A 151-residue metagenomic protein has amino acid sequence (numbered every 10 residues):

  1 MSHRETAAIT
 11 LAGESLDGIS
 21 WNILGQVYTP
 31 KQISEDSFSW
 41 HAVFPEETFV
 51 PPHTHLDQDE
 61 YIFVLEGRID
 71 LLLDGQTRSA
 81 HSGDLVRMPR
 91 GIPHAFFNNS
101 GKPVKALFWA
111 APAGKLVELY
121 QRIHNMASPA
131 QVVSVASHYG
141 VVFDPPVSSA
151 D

Functional and structural regions predicted by a protein language model:
M1-F38, R122-D151: A short, N-terminal "cap"/entry segment at the start of jelly-roll beta-barrel domains of the cupin/DSBH fold
L11-E14, G75-P93: Short acidic-glycine-tyrosine-enriched beta hairpin
L24, W40-H55: Conserved short histidine dyad/triad with adjacent acidic residue
P30, S39-H41, Y61, T77 (+2 more regions): Conserved hydrophobic/aromatic beta-strand scaffold that supports enzyme active sites
F44-E46, L65, R90, S100: Short loop/turn positions at the edges of beta-strands in beta-sheet-rich folds
T48-V50, G67-L72, V86: Short beta-strand segments in beta-sandwich/barrel cores
D57-I69, D74: Glycine- and acidic-residue-biased ligand/ion/polar-headgroup-sensing regions
D70, R90-L116: Ligand-binding loop in jelly-roll beta-barrel domains
